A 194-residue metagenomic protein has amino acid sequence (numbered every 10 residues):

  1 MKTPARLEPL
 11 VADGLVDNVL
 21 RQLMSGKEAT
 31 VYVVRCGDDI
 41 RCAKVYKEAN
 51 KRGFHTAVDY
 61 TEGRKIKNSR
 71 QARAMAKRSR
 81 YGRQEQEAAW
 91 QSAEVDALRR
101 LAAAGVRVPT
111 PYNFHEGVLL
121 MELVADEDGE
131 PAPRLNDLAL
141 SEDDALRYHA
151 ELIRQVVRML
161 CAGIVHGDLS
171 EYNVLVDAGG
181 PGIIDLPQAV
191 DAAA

Functional and structural regions predicted by a protein language model:
M1-P131, V157, C161: Conserved ATP-binding subdomain of kinase catalytic cores across diverse folds
V124, D185-V190: Activation of the activation-loop gatekeeper triad in protein kinase-fold domains
G129-S141: AlphaC helix of the protein kinase catalytic domain
C161-E171: Catalytic-loop of the protein kinase fold
N173-I183: Conserved protein kinase catalytic/activation segment
